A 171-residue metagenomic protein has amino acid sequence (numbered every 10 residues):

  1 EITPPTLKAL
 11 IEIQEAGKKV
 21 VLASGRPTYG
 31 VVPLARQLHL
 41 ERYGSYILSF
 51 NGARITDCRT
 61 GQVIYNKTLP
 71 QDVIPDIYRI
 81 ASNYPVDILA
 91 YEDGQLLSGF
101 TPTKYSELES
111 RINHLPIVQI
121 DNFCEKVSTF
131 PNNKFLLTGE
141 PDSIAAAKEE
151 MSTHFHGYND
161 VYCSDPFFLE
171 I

Functional and structural regions predicted by a protein language model:
E1-P5: Active-site core of PLP-dependent enzymes with the aminotransferase class I/II
T6-Y105: Active-site phosphate-binding/coordination module
I80, Y84-I171: Conserved acidic, metal-coordinating active-site core of Asp-based, Mg2+-dependent phosphoryl-transfer enzymes
